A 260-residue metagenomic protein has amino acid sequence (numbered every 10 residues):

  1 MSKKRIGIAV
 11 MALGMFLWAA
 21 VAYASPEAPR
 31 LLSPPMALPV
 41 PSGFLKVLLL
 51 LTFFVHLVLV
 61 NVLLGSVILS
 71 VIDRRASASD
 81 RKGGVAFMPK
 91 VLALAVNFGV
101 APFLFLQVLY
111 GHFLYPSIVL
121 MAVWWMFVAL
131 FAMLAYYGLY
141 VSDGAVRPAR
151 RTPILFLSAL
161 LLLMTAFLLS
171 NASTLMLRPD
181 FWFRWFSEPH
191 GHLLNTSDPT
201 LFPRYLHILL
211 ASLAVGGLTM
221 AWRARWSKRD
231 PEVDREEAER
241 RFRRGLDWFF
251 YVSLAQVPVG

Functional and structural regions predicted by a protein language model:
M1-A24: N-terminal secretory/membrane targeting signals
I6, P39, G43-K46, L50-F53 (+6 more regions): Membrane-water interface of alpha-helical transmembrane segments
S25-F53, S79-D80, P102-V123, L175-Y205 (+1 more regions): Membrane-interface interhelical loops and short amphipathic "cap" helices that link adjacent transmembrane segments
G43-Q107: Long, well-ordered hydrophobic secondary-structure segments characteristic of membrane-embedded and membrane-proximal
L57-S70, W125-V141, L206-R223: Hydrophobic cores of alpha-helical transmembrane segments in multi-pass inner/ER membrane proteins, independent
S66-F87, L104-P116, V141-T152, L218-D247: Juxtamembrane membrane-water interface segments of multi-pass membrane proteins, especially cytoplasmic-side
K90-S158, P258-G260: Membrane-interface helix-loop-helix modules in multi-pass inner-membrane proteins
A145-G260: Long, contiguous internal "core" modules enriched in hydrophobic/ aromatic residues
